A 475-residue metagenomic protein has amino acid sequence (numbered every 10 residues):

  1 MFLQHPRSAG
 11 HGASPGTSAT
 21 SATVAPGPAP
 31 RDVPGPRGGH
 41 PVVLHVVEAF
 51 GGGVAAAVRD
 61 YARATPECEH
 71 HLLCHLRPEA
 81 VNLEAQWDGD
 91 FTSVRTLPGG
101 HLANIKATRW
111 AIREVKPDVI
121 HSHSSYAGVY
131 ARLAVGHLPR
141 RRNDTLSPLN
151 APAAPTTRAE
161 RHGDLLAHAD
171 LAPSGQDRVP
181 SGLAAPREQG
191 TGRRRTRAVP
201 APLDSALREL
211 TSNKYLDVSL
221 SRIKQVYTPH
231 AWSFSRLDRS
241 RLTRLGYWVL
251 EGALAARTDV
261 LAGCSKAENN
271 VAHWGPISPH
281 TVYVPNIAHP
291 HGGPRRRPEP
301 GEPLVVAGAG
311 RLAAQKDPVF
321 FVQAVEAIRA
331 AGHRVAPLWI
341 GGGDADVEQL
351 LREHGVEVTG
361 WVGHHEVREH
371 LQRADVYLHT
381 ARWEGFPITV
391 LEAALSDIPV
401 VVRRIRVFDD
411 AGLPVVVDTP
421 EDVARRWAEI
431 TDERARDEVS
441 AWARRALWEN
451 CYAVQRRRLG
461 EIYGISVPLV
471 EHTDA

Functional and structural regions predicted by a protein language model:
F2-L3, G163, V249-R295: Donor nucleotide-sugar binding/catalytic pocket of nucleotide-sugar-dependent glycosyltransferases
F2-L3, L44-K106, G343: N-terminal strand-loop element at the rim of the active site of nucleotide-sugar-dependent glycosyltransferases
G52-D60, L304, G308-A327: A conserved mid-protein helix/loop that constitutes part of the nucleotide-sugar donor-binding site
S122-G128, P229: Short His-centered aromatic/hydrophobic patch
Q225, D409-E429: Change "using UDP/GDP/dTDP sugars" to "using nucleotide sugars
E348-H365: Nucleotide-activated donor-binding/catalytic signature segment of Leloir-type glycosyltransferases, i.e., the conserved
R382: Aromatic "clamp/platform" in nucleotide-sugar-dependent glycosyltransferases that forms part of the donor/acceptor
R434-P468, D474: A charged, aromatic-enriched C-terminal amphipathic alpha-helix characteristic of glycosyltransferases across folds
